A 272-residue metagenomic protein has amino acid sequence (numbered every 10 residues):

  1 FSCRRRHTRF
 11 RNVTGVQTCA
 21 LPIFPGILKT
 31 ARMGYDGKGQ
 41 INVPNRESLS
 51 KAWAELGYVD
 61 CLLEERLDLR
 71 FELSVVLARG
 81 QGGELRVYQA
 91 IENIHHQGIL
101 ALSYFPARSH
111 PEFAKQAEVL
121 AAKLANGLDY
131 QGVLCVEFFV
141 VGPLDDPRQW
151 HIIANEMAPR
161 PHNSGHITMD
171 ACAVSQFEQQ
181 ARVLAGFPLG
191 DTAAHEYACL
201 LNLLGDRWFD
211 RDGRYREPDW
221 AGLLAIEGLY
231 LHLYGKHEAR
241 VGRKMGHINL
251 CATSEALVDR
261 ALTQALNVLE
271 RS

Functional and structural regions predicted by a protein language model:
F1-C19: Single conserved hydrophobic/aromatic residue that forms the stacking wall/gate of nucleotide- or nucleobase-binding
V16, A20-I41, R46: A conserved helix-loop-beta module that forms one wall/lid of the active-site cleft in ATP-utilizing catalytic domains
P25-L28, D60-E64, C135, P188-G190 (+1 more regions): A short linear hydrophobic-aromatic micro-motif
G39, V43-Q149: Internal nucleotide-binding/catalytic subdomain
K115-V136, A158-D210: Active-site "cap" helix and flanking loop/linker of ATP-utilizing ligase/carboxylase catalytic domains
R182-S272: Peripheral (often C-terminal) accessory segments that flank ATP-dependent C-N-forming ligase machineries
